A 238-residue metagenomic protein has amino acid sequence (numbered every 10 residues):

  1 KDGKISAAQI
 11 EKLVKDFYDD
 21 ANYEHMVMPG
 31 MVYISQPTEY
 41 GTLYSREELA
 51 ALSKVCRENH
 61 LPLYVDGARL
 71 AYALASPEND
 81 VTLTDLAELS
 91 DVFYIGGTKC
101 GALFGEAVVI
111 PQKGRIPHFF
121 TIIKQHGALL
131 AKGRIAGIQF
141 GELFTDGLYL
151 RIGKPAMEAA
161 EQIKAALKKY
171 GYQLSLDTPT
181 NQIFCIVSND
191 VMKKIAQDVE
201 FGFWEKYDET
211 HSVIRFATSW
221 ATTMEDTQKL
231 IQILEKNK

Functional and structural regions predicted by a protein language model:
K1-G30, I34-P37, Y44-A51: PLP-dependent aminotransferase-class I/II
A7-K15, R46, A50, G141 (+2 more regions): Amphipathic, non-transmembrane alpha-helical secondary structure
K12, E47-E58, V81, D85-E88 (+5 more regions): Alpha-helical scaffolding segments of alpha/beta enzyme cores, especially the outer helices of TIM-barrel or partial
M28-M31, S35-T38, L43, V81-Y170 (+1 more regions): Active-site C-terminal subdomain of aminotransferase-like
M31, P62-Y64, V92, Q182 (+1 more regions): Structural preference for beta-strand elements that scaffold enzyme active sites
T38, R69-A71, K99, T222: Active-site-proximal loop/turn and secondary-structure-junction residues that shape catalytic pockets, frequently
Y44-S76: Catalytic PLP-binding core of fold-type I/II PLP enzymes
E161, A166-E235: Conserved C-terminal alpha-helix-loop-beta "cap" of PLP-dependent enzymes that closes/shapes the active-site mouth
